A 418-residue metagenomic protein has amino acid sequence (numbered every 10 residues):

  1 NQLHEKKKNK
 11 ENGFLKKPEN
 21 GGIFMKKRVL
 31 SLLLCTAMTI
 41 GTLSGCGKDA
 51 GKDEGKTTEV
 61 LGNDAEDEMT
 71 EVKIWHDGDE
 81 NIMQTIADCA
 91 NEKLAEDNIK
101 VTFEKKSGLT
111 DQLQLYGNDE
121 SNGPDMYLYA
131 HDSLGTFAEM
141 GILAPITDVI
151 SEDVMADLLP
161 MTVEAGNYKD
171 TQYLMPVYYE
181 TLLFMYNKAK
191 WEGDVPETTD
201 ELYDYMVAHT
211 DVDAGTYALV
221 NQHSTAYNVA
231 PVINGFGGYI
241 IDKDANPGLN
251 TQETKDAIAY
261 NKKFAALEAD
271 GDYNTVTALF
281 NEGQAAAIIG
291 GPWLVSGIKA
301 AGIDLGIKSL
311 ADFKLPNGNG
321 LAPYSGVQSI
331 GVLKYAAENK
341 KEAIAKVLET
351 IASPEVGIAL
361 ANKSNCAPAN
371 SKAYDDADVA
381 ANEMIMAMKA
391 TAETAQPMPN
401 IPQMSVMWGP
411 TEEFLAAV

Functional and structural regions predicted by a protein language model:
R28-L33, A37, S44-L134, N339-E342: Conserved N-terminal structural module of periplasmic/extracytoplasmic solute-binding proteins
N63, H131-L182, D194, E201-Y203 (+4 more regions): Hinge/lid segment of periplasmic solute-binding proteins
E92, K100, A266, A300-S364: Extracytoplasmic/periplasmic substrate-recognition and gating elements
E92-L158, D194-E197, A286-A287, G297 (+2 more regions): Extracytoplasmic "Venus flytrap"/periplasmic binding protein-like
L115, N122-D125, E152-A189, Y217-A218 (+2 more regions): A structural signal for short loop-to-beta-strand junctions that line the ligand-binding cleft of periplasmic/secreted
T171-V177, L182, E201-P247, A285-A287: Extracytoplasmic/periplasmic solute-binding protein
M206, D244-Y273: Glycine-centered hinge/linker elements that transmit conformational signals in sensory and ligand-binding systems
A361-E413, A417: Long, aromatic- and glycine/proline-rich binding clefts that accommodate carbohydrate-like moieties
